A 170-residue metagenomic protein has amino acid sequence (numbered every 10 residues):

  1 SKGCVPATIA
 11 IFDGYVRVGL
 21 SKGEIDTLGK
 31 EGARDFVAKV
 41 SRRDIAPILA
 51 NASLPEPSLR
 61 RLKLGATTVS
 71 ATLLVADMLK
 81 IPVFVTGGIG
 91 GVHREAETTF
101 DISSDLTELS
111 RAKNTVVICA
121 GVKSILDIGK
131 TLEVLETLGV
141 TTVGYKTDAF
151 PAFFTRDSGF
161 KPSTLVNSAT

Functional and structural regions predicted by a protein language model:
S1-L54: Glycine-rich nucleotide/cofactor/substrate-binding loop typically near the N-terminus or early in the first domain
K2-P6, R42-I45, L54-P55, L59 (+7 more regions): Short coil/turn connectors at secondary-structure junctions
F12-V16, G88-V92, A96, G121-S124 (+1 more regions): Acidic, glycine-rich active-site loops and adjacent beta-strand->loop/helix elements that engage anionic groups
V18-E24, R94-T99, D127-T131, F153-S158: Short acidic, glycine/serine/threonine-rich loops at helix termini
G23-F36, G91-A112, V134: A glycine- and small-aliphatic-rich helix-loop capping segment at beta-alpha/alpha-beta transitions that lines
I45-L64, R94, K113-I125, G159-S163: Flexible, glycine/proline-enriched loop segments at strand-loop-helix junctions that form or flank small-ligand binding
G65-V92, G121-L138: Internal active-site segments that recognize and position negatively charged phosphoryl groups and nucleotide moieties
N114, I118-T170: Glycine-rich anion-binding loops and their surrounding alpha/beta cores
